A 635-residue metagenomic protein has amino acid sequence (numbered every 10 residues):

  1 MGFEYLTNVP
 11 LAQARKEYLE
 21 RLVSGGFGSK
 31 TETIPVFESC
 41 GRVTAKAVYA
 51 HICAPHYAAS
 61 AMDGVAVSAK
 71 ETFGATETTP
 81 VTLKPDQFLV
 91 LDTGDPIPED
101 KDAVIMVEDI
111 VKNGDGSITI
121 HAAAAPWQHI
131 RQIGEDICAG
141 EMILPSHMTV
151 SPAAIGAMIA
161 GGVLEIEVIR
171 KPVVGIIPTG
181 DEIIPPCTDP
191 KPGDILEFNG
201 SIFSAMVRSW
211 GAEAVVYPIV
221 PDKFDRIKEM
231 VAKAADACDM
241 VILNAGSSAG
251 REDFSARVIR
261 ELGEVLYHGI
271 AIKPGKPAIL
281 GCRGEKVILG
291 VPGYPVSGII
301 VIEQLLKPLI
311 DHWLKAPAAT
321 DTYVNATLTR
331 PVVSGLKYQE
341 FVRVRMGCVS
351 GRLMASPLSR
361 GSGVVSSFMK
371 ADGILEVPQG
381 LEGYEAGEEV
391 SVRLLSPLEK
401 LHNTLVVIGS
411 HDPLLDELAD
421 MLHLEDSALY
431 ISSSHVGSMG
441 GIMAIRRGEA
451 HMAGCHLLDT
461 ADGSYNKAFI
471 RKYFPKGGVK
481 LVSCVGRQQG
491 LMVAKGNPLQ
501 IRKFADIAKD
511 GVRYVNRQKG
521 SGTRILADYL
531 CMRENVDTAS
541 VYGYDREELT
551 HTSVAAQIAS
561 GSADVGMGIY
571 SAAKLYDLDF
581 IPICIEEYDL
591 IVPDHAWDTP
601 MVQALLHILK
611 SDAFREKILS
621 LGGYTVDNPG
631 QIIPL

Functional and structural regions predicted by a protein language model:
G2-E165, V324-L328, F341, V377-Q379 (+1 more regions): Phosphate-interaction motifs
A12-R15, F27-F37, G41, K46 (+3 more regions): Flexible glycine/proline-rich
Q132-L243, N403-L429, S433: Phosphate-binding glycine-rich loops and their immediate beta-loop-alpha structural context
P357-E449, Y465-V479, F504-A505, D612-L635: N-terminal hydrophobic or amphipathic helices and topogenic motifs
H402-H411, A505-I525: Short loop->beta-strand "edge-of-pocket" segments that line small-molecule binding or catalytic clefts across diverse
E417-S427, F504-A505, R517-K519, T523-R546: Ligand-binding cleft/hinge of the Venus flytrap
A468-K519, D612-R615: A conserved helix-loop-strand patch within extracytoplasmic ligand-binding domains of the periplasmic binding
K476-Q488, L578-H607, G630: Periplasmic-binding protein-like
